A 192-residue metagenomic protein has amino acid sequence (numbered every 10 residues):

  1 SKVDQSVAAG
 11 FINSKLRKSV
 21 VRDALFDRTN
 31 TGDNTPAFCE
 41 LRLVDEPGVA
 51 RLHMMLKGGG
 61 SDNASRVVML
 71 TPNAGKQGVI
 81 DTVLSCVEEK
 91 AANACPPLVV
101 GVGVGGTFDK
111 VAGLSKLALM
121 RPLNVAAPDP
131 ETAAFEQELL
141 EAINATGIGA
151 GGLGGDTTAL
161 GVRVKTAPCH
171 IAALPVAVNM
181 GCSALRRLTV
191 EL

Functional and structural regions predicted by a protein language model:
S1-L192: Non-transmembrane, aqueous-exposed alpha-helical and coiled segments at domain scale
